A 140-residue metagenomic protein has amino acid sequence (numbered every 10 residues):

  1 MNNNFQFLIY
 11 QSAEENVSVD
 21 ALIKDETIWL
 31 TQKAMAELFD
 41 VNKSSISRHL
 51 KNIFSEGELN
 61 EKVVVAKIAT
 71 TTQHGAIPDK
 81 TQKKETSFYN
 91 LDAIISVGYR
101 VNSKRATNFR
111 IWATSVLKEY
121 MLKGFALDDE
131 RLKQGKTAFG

Functional and structural regions predicted by a protein language model:
M1-G140: Basic, low-complexity intrinsically disordered segments
